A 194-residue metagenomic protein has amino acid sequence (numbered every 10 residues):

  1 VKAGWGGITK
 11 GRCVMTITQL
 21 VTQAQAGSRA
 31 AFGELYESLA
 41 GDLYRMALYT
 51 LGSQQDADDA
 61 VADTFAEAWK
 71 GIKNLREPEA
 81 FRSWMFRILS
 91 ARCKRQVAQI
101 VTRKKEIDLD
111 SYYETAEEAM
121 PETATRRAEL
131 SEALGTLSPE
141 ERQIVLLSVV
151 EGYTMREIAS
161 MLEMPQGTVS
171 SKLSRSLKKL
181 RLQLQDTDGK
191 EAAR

Functional and structural regions predicted by a protein language model:
K2-V14, Q19, Q23, S160-E163 (+1 more regions): C-terminal edge and immediately downstream basic/flexible tail or linker adjoining helix-turn-helix-like DNA-binding
M15, Q55, E132-Q143, L147 (+2 more regions): Helix-turn-helix DNA-binding module
I17, R95, R103-L130, T154: Internal acidic/polar
V21-R45: A short, charge-rich alpha-helical start-of-domain segment used by transcription regulators
Q25-A26, G52, D63-A80, Q99-V101: Sigma70-family region 2
Y36-Q54, G71, L134, D186: Amphipathic, Lys/Arg- and hydrophobic-enriched alpha-helical face
R45, D59-A66, K70, E79-A91: Structural recognition of an alpha-helix C-terminal capping motif at a helix-to-coil junction
K70-E77, R87-I107, T123: Arg/Lys-rich amphipathic alpha helix in sigma70-family domain 2
